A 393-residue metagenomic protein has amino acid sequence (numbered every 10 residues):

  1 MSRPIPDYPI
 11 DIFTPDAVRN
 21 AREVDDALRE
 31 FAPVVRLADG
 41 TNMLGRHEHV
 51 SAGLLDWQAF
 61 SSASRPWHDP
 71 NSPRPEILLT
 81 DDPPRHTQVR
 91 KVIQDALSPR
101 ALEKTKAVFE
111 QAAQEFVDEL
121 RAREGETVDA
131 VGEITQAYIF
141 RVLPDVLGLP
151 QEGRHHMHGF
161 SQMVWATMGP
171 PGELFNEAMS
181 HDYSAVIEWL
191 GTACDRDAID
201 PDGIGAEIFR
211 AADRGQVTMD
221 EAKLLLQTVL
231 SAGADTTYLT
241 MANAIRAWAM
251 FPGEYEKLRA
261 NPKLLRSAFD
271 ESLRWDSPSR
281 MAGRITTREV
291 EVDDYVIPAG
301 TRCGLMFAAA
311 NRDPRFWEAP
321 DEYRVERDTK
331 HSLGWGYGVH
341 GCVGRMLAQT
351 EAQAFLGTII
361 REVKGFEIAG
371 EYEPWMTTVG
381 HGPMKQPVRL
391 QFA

Functional and structural regions predicted by a protein language model:
M1-A393: Cytochrome P450
